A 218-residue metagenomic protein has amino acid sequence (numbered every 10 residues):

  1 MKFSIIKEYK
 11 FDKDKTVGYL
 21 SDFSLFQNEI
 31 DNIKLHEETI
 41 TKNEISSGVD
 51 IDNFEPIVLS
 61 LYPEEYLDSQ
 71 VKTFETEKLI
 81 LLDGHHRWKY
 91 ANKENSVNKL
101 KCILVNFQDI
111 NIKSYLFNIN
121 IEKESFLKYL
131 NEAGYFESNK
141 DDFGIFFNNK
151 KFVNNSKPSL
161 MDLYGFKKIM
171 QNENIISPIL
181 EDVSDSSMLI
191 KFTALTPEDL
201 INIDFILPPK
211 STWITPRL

Functional and structural regions predicted by a protein language model:
M1-K78, K89-L218: Surface-exposed, charge/polar-rich loops and edge strands
L81: S1/OB-fold single-stranded RNA-binding interface
G84: Catalytic phosphate/metal-binding cores of nucleic-acid and nucleotide-processing enzymes, i.e., regions that mediate
